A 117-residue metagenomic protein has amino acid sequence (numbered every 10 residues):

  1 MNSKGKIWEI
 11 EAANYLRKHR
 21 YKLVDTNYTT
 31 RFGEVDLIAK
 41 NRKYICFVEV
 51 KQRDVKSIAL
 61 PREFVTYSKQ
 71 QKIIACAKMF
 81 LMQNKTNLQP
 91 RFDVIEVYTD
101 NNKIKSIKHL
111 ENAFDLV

Functional and structural regions predicted by a protein language model:
M1-T26: Acidic-basic catalytic patches of nuclease active cores, encompassing PD-(D/E)XK and other metal-cofactor nuclease
E9, E34-D36, E49, K69 (+1 more regions): Acidic active-site catalytic centers that drive phospho-/nucleotidyl reactions and related ester hydrolyses
Y28-T30: Mixed-charge, glycine-accented linear interaction segment located at domain edges/termini
F32, I45-F47, Q89, I107: Structural motif
V35-K56, I73: Conserved catalytic cores of phosphodiester-cleaving nucleases, focusing on short active-site segments
R53-C76, M82: Mg2+/Mn2+-dependent nuclease catalytic core
Q83-V117: Domain-level recognition of nuclease-like catalytic cores that cleave nucleotide substrates
